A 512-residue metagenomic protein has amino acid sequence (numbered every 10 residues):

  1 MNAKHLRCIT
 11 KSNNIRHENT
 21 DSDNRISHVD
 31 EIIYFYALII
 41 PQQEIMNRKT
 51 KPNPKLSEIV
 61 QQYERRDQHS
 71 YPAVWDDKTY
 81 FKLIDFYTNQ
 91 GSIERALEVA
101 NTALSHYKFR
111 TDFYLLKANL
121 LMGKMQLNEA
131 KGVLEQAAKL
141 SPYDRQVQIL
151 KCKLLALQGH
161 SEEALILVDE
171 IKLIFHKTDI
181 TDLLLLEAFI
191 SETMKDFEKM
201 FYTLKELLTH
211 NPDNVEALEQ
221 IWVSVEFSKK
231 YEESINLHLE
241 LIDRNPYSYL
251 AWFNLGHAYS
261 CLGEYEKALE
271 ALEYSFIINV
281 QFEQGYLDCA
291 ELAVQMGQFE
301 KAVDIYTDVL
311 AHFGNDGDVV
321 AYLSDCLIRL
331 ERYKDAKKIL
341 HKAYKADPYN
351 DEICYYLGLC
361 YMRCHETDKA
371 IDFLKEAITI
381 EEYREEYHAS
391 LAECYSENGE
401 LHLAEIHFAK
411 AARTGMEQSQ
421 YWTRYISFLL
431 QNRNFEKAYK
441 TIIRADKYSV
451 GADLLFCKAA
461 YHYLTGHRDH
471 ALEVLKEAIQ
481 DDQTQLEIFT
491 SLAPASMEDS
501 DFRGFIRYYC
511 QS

Functional and structural regions predicted by a protein language model:
K78, D112, Q146, I180-D182 (+9 more regions): Start-of-helix register in tetratricopeptide repeats
N89, G123, L157, T193 (+9 more regions): Register position in tetratricopeptide repeats
A103, Q136-A137, I171, E206-L207 (+8 more regions): Canonical positions in the second alpha-helix
H106, K139-S141, L173-H176, H210 (+8 more regions): Structural marker of alpha-solenoid helical repeat scaffolds
T484-S512: Terminal, low-structured helical/coil segments at or just beyond the last alpha-helical repeat
